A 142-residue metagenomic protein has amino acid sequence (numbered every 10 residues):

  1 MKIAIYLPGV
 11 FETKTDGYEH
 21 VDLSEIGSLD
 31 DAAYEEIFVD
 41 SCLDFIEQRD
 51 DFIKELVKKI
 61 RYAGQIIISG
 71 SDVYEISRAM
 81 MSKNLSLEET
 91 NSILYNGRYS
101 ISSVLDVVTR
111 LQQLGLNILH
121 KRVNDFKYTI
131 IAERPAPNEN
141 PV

Functional and structural regions predicted by a protein language model:
M1-D22: Short, hydrophobic beta-strand segments that form beta-sheet elements in well-ordered domains
T15-Y18, A33-E35, A63, G115: Short, well-ordered alpha-helix to beta-strand connector turns
E19, F38, I67: Conserved Rossmann-like nucleotide-binding pocket used by diverse enzymes that bind dinucleotide cofactors
I26-D40: A short acidic, Gly/Pro-enriched loop at the edge of an enzyme's catalytic core that lines a small-molecule cofactor
S41, E55-L56: Non-membrane alpha-helical segments in proteins
S41-R49: Di-metal (Zn2+ and/or Mg2+/Mn2+) metal-binding site signature of metallo-dependent hydrolases with the MBL/beta-CASP
I46-E47, I60-Y62: Helix-to-beta-strand junctions that scaffold the AdoMet/dcAdoMet cofactor pocket in Class I SAM-dependent enzymes
D50, E55, Q65-V142: S-adenosyl-L-methionine-dependent methyltransferase catalytic module, highlighting the catalytic core
